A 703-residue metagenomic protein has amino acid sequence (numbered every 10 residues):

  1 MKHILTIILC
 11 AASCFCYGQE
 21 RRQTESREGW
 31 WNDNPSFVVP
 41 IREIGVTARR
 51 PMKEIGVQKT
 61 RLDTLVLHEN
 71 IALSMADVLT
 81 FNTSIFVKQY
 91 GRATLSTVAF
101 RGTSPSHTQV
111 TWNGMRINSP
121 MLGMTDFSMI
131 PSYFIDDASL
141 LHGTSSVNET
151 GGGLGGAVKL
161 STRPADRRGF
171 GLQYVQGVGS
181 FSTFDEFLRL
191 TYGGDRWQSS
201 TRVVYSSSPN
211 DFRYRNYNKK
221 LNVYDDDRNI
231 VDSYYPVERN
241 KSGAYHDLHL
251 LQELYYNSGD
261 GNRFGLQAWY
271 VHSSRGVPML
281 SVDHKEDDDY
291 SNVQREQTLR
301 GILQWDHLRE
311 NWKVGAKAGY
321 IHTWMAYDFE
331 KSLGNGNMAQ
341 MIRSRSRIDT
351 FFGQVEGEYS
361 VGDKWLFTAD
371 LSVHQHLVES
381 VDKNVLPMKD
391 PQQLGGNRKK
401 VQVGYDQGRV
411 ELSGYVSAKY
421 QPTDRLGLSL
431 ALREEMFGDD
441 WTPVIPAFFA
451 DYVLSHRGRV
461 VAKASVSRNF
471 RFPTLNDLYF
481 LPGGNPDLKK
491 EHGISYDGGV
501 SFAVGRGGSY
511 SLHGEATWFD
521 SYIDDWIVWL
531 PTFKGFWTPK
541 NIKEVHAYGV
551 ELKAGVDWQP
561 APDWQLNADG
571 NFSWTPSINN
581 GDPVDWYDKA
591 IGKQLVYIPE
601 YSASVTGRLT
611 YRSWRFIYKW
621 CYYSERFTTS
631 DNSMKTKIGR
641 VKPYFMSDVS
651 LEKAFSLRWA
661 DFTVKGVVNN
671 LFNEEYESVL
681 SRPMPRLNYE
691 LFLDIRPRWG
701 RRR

Functional and structural regions predicted by a protein language model:
E28-G29, P35, P40-N70, T97 (+1 more regions): N-terminal periplasmic "start-of-domain" segments of outer-membrane beta-barrel proteins
E43, M75-V78, S96-A99, T111 (+4 more regions): N-terminal periplasmic accessory domains that precede and gate Gram-negative outer-membrane beta-barrel machines
A76-S119: Extracytoplasmic beta-strand/coil segments of soluble accessory domains associated with Gram-negative outer-membrane
M115-G143, P482: Short acidic/polar hinge/loop motifs at secondary-structure boundaries that mediate gating or recognition
Y192-V293: Periplasmic-side early beta-strands and strand-to-turn transitions of outer-membrane beta-barrels
Y255-S273, Q294-W441, V453-H456, G514-W518 (+2 more regions): Face-selective signature of the C-terminal outer-membrane beta-barrel domain
N311-F329, S455, V461-K463, K490-Y548 (+2 more regions): Membrane-embedded beta-barrel scaffold of Gram-negative outer-membrane proteins
Q421-G427, W518-Y522, N541-S630, D661: Gram-negative outer-membrane beta-barrel transporters
